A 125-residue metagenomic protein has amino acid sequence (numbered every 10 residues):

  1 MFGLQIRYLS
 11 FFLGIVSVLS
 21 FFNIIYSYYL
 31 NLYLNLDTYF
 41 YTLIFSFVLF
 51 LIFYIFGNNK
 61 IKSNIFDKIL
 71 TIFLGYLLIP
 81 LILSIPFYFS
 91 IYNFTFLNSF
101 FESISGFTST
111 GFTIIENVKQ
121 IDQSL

Functional and structural regions predicted by a protein language model:
M1-L125: Membrane-proximal intracellular helices of multi-pass ion channels
